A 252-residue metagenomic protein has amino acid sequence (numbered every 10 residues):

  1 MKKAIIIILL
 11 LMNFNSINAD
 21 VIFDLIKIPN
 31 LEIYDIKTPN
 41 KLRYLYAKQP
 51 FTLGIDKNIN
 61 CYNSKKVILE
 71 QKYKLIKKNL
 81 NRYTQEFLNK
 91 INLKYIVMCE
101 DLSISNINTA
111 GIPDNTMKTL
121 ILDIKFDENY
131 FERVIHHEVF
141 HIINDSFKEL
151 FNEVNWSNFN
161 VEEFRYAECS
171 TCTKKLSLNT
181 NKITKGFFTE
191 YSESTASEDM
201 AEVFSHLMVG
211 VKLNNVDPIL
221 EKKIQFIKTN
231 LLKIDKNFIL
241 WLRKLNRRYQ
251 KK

Functional and structural regions predicted by a protein language model:
M1-D20: Classical Sec-dependent N-terminal signal peptides that target proteins to the secretory pathway
K3, V67-E70, F126-Y130: Short coil/turn segments at secondary-structure boundaries
L9-M12, I76-L88, V139, I143 (+1 more regions): Hydrophobic, Leu/Ile/Phe/Ala-enriched alpha-helical segments that form helix-helix packing faces
D20-L69, M98-D101, E168, C172-N181 (+1 more regions): Non-catalytic architectural context of zinc metalloproteases
F51-T116: Auxiliary, metal-adjacent structural segments of Zn-dependent hydrolase domains
N92-K252: Active-site-flanking segments in enzyme catalytic domains
